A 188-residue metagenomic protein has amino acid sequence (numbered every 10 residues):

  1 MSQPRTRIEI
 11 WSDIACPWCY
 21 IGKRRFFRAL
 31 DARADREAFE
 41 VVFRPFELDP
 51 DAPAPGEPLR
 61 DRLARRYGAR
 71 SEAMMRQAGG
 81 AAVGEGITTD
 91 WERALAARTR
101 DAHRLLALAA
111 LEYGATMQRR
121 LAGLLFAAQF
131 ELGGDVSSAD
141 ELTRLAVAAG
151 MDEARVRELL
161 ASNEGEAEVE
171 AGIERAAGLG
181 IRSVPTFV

Functional and structural regions predicted by a protein language model:
M1-S2, L48: Short secondary-structure boundary segments
Q3-F39, F43, L106-A107, L111-V188: C-terminal cap of thioredoxin/glutaredoxin-like
K23-Q129: Structural alpha/beta surface segment adjacent to cysteine/selenocysteine redox centers across thiol/disulfide enzymes
